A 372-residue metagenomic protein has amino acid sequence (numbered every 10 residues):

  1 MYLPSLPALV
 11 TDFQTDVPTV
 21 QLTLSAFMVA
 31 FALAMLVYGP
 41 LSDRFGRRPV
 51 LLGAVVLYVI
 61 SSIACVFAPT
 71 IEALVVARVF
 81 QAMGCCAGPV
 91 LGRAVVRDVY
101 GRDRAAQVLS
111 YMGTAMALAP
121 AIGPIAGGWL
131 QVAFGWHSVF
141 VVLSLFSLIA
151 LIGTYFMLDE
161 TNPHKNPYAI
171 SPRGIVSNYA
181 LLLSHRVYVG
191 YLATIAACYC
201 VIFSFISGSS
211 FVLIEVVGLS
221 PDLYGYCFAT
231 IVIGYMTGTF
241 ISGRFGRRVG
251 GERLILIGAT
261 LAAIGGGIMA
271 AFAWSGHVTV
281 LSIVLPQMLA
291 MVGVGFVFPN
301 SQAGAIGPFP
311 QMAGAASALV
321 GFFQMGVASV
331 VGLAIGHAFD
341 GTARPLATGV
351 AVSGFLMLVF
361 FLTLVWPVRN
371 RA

Functional and structural regions predicted by a protein language model:
S5-L33: Extracellular/periplasmic helix-loop-helix junction of adjacent transmembrane segments in MFS-like secondary
A8, G39-P40, R44, W129 (+1 more regions): Membrane-interface helix termini in secondary transporters
D12-Q14, G46, F67-A73, G84 (+3 more regions): Helix-breaking motifs and short loop linkers at transmembrane-helix boundaries and internal kinks in secondary membrane
A32-E72: Conserved MFS/SLC helix-loop-helix module at the cytosolic interface between two early adjacent transmembrane helices
L57-A64, E72-F80, L281-Q287: Paired small-residue
A73, S110-F156: Helix-loop-helix hairpin linking two adjacent transmembrane segments in secondary transporters
A77-L118: Cytoplasmic helix-loop-helix junction between adjacent transmembrane helices in 12-TM secondary transporters
D159-L192: Juxtamembrane intracellular "pre-TM" segments in multi-pass secondary transporters
